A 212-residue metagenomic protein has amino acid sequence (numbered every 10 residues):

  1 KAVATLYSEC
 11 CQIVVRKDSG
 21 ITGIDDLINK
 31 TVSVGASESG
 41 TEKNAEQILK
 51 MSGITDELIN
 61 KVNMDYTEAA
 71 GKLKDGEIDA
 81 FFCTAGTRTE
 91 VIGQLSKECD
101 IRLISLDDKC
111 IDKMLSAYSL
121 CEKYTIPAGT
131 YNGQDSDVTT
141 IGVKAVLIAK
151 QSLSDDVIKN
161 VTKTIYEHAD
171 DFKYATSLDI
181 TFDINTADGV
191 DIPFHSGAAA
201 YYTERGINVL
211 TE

Functional and structural regions predicted by a protein language model:
K1-I28, S33-A36: Short, glycine-/small- and polar/acidic-enriched structural segments that line small-molecule recognition paths
V3-C10, S96-K97, S105-D107, T139-G142: Short Pro/Gly-enriched coil loops immediately N-terminal to beta-strands
E9-C11, I28-K30, V62, C99 (+1 more regions): Envelope-exposed proteins and targeting segments
D18, A36-K43, M64-T67, F82 (+2 more regions): Soluble non-cytosolic domains of exported or imported proteins
K30-A36, K144-S152, I184-I192: Second-shell loop/turn segments in exported
E42-V62, K74-E77, Q94-S96: Ligand-binding cleft/hinge of the Venus flytrap
M64, E68, K74-D75, A85-L103 (+2 more regions): An extracytoplasmic/periplasmic, membrane-proximal ligand-sensing/linker region
R102-N160: C-terminal lobe and pocket-closing loops of periplasmic/extracytoplasmic Venus-flytrap solute-binding proteins
